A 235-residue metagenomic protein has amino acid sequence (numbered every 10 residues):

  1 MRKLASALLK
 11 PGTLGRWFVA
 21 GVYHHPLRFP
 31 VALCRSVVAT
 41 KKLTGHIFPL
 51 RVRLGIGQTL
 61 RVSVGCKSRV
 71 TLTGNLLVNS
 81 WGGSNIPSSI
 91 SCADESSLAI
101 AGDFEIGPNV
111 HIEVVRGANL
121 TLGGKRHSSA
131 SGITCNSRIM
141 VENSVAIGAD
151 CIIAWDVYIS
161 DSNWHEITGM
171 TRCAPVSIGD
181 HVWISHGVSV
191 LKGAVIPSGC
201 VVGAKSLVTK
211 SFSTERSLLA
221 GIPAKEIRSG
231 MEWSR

Functional and structural regions predicted by a protein language model:
M1-Y158, G179-H181, S198, T214-E215 (+1 more regions): Domain-scale signature associated with acetyltransferase and cell-envelope carbohydrate enzymes
N136, M140-V141, V188-V201, S206-S211: Beta-rich strand-turn-strand
A154, S185, G203: ABC-type ATPase nucleotide-binding domain
M170-G179: Glycine-rich NAD(P)-binding loop of Rossmann-like domains
